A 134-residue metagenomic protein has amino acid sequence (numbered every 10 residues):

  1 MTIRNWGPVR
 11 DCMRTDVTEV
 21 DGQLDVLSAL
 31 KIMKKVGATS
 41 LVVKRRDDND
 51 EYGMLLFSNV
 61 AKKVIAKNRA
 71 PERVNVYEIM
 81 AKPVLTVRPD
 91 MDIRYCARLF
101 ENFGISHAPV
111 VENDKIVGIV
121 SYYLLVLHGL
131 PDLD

Functional and structural regions predicted by a protein language model:
M1-D134: Tandem CBS (Cystathionine beta-synthase) repeat/Bateman regulatory domains
